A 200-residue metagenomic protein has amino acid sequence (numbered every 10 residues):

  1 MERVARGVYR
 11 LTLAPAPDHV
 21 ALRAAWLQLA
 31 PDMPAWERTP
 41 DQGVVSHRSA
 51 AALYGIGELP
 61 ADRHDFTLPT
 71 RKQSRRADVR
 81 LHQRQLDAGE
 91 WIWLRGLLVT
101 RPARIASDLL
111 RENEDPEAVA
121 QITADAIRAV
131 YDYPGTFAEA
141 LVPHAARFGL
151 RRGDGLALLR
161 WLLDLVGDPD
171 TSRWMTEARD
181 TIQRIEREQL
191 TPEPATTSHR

Functional and structural regions predicted by a protein language model:
M1-A103, D108, E112-R200: Short gly/ser-rich loop at a beta-strand->alpha-helix junction or flexible surface loop bordering the NTP-binding
